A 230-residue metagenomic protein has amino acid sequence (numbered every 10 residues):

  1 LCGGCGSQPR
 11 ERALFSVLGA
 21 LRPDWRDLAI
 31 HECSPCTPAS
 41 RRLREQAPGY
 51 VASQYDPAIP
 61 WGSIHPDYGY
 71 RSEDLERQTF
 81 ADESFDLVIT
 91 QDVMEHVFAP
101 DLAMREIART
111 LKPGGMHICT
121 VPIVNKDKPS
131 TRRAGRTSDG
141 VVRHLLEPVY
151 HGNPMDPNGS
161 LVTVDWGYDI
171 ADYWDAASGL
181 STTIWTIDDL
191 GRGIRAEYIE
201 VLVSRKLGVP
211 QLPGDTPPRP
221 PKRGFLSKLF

Functional and structural regions predicted by a protein language model:
L1-E83, A134, Y168, G191-F230: Conserved N-terminal segment of class I S-adenosyl-L-methionine
C33, V88-I89: Hydrophobic beta-strand segment of the Class I
Y70, D101-L229: S-adenosyl-L-methionine-dependent methyltransferase catalytic module, highlighting the catalytic core
D82, P100-D101: Conserved strand-to-helix beginnings and helix N-cap segments that scaffold or border functional pockets
D86-L87, G115: The start of beta-strands in P-loop NTPase/AAA+ ATPase cores
L87-V88, I107: Alpha-helical membrane segments in multi-pass integral membrane proteins
D92-H96: Short catalytic micro-motifs in class I SAM-dependent methyltransferases
